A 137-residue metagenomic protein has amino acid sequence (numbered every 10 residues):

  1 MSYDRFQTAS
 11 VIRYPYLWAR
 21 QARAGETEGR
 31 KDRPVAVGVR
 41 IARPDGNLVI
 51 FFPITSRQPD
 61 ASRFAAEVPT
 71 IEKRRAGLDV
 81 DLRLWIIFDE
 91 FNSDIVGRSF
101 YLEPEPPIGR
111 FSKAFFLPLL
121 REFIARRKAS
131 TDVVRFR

Functional and structural regions predicted by a protein language model:
M1, R23-A24: A structural connector/turn signal
D4, V68-R137: C-terminal terminal-subdomain/extension
T8-A9: Loop/turn positions that initiate beta-strands
I12, V49, A66, W85-I86: A broad, low-specificity signal marking well-ordered, structured residues that form hydrophobic/aromatic
A24-D32, G38-A76: Compact nucleic-acid interaction/catalytic patches
